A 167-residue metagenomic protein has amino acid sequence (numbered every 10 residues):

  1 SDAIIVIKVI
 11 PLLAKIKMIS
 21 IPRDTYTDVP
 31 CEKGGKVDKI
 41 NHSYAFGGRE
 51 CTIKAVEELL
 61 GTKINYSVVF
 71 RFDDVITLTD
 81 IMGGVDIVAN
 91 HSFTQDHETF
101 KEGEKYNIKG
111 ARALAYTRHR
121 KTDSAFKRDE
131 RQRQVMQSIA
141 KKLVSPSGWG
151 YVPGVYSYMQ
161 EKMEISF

Functional and structural regions predicted by a protein language model:
S1-F167: Non-catalytic, solvent-exposed segments at the cell envelope interface
